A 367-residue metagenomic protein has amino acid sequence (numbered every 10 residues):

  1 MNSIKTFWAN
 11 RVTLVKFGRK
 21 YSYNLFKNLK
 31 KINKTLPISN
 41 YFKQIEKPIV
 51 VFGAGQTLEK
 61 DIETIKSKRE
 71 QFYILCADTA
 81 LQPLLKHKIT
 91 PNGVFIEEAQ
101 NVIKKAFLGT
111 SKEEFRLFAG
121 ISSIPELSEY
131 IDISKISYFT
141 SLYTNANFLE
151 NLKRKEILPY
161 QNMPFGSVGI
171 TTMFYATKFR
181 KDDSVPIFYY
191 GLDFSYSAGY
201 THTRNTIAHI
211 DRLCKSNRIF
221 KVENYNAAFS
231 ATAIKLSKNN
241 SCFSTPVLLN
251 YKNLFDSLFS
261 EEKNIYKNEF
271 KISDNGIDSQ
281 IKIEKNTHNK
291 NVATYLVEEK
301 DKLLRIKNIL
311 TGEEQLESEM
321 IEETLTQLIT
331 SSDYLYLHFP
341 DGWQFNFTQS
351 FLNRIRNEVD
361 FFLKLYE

Functional and structural regions predicted by a protein language model:
M1-F26, Q82-D182, S332, Y336-E367: Acidic/Gly/His-enriched mid-domain segments of enzyme catalytic cores or analogous surface patches that mediate
V15, S122-I281: C-terminal catalytic or substrate-handling cores of phosphate/nucleotide- and metal-cofactor-dependent proteins acting
K31-Q44, E59-T64: A short, basic/flexible loop-to-alpha-helix module at the beginning of a structural domain
F42-V50, Q71: A short, charged/proline- and glycine-enriched loop that marks the coil->beta-strand transition at the N-terminal
I49-G53, I74-C76, F95, F118 (+1 more regions): Structural motif
K60-I65, K86-K88, A106-F107, Y200: Short, glycine/acidic-enriched capping/hinge loops at junctions between secondary-structure elements
E63-K86, V102: Histidine-anchored nucleotide/phosphate-binding helix
K221-E367: Long, compositionally biased charged/polar accessory segments in the mid-to-C-terminal portions of proteins
